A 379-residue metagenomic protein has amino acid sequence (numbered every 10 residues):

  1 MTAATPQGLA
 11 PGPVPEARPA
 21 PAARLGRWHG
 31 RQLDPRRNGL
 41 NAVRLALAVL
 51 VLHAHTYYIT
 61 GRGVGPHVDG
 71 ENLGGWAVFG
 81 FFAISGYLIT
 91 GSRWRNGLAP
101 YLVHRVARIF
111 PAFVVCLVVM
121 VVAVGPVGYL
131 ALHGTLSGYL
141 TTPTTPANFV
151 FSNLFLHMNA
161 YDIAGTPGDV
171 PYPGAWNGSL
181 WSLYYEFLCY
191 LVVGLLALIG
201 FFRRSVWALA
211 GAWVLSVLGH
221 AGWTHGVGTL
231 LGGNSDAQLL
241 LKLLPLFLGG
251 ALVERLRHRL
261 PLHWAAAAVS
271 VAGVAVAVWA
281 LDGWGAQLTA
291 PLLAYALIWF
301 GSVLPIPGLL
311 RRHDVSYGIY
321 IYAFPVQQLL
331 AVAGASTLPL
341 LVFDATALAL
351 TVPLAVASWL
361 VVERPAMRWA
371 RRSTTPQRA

Functional and structural regions predicted by a protein language model:
T2-Q7, G12-G30, W94, Q327-A379: C-terminal "closing" transmembrane helix and its immediate cytosolic amphipathic cap in multi-pass membrane proteins
G26, A77-A107, A112-S137, V326 (+1 more regions): Juxtamembrane transmembrane-helix termini
P35-L40, P66-V78, Y172-Y185, H225-L246 (+3 more regions): Interfacial loop-to-helix transition and helix-capping segments at the boundaries of transmembrane helices
P35-R93, F110-A112, G301, I319-F324: Functionally critical transmembrane alpha-helices in membrane proteins and complexes, commonly lining
W76, F113-F187, L293-A296: Membrane-interface helix-loop-helix regions
I89-N96, V122-G128, L195-S205, A221 (+5 more regions): Structural signal for the C-terminal ends of transmembrane alpha-helices and the immediately following loop
F187-S216, E254-A265, S336-P339: Solvent-exposed interhelical
A272-R364: Alpha-helical transmembrane segments of multi-pass integral membrane proteins
